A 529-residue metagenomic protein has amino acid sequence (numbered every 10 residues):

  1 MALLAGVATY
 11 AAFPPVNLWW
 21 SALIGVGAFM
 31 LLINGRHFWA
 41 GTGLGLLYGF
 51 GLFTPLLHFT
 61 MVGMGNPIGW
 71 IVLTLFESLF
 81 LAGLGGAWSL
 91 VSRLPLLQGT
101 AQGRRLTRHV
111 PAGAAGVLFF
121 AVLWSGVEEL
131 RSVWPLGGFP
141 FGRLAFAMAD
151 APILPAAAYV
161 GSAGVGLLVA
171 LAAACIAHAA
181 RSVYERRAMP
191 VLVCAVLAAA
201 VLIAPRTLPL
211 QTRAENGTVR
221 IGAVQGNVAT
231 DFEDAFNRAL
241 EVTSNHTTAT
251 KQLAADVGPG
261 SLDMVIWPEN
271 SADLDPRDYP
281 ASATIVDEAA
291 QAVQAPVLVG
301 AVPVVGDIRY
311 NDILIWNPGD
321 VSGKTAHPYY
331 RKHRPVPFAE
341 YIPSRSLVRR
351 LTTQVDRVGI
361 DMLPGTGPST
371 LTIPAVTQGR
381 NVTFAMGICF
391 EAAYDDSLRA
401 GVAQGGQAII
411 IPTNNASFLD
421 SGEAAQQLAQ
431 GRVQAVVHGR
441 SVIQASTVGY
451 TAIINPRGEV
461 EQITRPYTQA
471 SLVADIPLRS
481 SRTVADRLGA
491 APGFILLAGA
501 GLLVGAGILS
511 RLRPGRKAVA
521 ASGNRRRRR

Functional and structural regions predicted by a protein language model:
M1-P209, S244, L419-D420, G431-Q434 (+4 more regions): Membrane-embedded alpha-helical bundles of multi-pass enzymes that act on lipidic or dolichyl-linked glycan substrates
P209-P492: Soluble catalytic domains of enzymes that build or remodel membrane lipids, polysaccharides, and related
V519-A520: Acidic, low-complexity intrinsically disordered tails
